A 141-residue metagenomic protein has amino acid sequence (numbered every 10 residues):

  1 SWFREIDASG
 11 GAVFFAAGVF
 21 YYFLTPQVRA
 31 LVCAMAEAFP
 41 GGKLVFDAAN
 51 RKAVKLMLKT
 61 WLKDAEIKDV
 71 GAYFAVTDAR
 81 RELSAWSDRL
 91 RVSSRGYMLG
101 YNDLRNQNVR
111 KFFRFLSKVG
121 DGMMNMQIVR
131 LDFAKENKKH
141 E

Functional and structural regions predicted by a protein language model:
S1-E141: Alpha-helical subdomain
